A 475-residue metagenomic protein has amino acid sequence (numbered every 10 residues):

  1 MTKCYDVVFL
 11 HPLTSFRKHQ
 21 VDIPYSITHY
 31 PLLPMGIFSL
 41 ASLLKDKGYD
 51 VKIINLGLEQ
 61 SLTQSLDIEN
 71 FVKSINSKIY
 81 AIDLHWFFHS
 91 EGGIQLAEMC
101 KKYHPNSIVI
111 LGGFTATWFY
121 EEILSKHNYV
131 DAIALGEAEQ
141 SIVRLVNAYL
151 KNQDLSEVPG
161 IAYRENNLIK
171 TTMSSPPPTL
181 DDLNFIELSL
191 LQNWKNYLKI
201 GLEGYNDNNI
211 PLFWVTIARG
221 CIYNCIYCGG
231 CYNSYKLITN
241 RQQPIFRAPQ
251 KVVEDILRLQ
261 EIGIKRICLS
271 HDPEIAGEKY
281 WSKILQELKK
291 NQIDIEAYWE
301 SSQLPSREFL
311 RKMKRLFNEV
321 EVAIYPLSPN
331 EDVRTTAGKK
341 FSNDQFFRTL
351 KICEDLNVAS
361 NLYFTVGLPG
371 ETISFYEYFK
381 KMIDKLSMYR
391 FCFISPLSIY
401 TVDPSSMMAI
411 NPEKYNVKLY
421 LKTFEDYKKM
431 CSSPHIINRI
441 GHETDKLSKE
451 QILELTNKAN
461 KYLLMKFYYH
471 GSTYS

Functional and structural regions predicted by a protein language model:
T2-C4, L13-P24, R164-I217: N-terminal [4Fe-4S]-dependent radical SAM core
D6, K78-I79, E321: Structural motif
V8-V21, Y25-I27, A162-E165, I169-M173 (+1 more regions): C-terminal accessory regions of radical SAM enzymes
Y25-L44: Short catalytic helix/loop segments, enriched in acidic residues and glycine and frequently bearing histidine
L32, S189-A359: Radical SAM [4Fe-4S] cluster-binding motif and immediate context
L43-K47, K52-T179: Glycine-rich beta-alpha loop elements in corrinoid/cobalamin-binding modules across cobalamin-dependent enzymes
T63-I68, Y280-K289, T372-Y389: Short, electropositive alpha-helical surface patch
I123-S141, R315-V322, Y378-V402: Structural recognition of alpha->loop->beta junctions
